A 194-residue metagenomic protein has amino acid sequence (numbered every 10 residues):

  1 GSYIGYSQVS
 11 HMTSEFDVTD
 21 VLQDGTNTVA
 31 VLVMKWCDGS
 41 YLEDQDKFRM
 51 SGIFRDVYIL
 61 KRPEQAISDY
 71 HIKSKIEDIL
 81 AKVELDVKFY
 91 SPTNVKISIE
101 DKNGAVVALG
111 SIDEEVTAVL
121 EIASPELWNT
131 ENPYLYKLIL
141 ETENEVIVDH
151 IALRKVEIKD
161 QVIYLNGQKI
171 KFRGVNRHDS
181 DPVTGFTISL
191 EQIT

Functional and structural regions predicted by a protein language model:
G1-I67, Y90-P92: Accessory beta-strand-rich segments of carbohydrate-active enzymes
G1-S2, V31, E100, L140-E141 (+1 more regions): Short aromatic-centered micro-motifs
S2, Y134-E141, S189-T194: Short, intrinsically disordered, charge-balanced linker/junction segments flanking boundaries in proteins
G5-Q8, G39, E64-H71, P125 (+1 more regions): Active-site-adjacent substrate/metal-binding segments within catalytic domains of carbohydrate-active enzymes
S10, K75-A81, I112-V116: Ser/Thr- and Asn-enriched, surface-exposed coil loops between beta-strands
Q23-T26, D86-K159: Extended acidic/polar, glycine-enriched regions that form or flank non-catalytic beta-rich accessory modules
E64-S91: Surface beta-strand/loop "capping" patches
